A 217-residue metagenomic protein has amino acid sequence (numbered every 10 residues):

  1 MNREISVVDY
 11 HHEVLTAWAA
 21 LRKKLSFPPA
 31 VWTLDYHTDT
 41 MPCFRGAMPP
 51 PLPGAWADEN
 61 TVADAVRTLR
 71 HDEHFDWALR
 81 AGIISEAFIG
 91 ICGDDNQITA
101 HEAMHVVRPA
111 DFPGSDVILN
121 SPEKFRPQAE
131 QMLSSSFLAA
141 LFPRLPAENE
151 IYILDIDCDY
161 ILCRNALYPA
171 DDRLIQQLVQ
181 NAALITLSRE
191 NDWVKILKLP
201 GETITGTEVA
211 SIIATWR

Functional and structural regions predicted by a protein language model:
M1-V31, F44, M48, P53 (+2 more regions): Catalytic cores of soluble, metal-dependent hydrolases
V31-M41: Long, hydrophobic, well-ordered secondary-structure blocks that form the structural core and pocket-lining surfaces
